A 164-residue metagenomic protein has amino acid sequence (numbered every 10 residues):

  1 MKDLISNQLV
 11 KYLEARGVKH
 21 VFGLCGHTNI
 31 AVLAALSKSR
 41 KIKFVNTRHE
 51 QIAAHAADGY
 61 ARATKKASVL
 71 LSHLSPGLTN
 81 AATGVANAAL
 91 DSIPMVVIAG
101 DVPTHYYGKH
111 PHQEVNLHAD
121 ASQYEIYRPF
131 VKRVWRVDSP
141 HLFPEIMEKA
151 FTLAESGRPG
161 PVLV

Functional and structural regions predicted by a protein language model:
M1-V164: N-terminal alpha/beta PP-like core and its mobile active-site loop of ThDP/TPP-dependent enzymes
